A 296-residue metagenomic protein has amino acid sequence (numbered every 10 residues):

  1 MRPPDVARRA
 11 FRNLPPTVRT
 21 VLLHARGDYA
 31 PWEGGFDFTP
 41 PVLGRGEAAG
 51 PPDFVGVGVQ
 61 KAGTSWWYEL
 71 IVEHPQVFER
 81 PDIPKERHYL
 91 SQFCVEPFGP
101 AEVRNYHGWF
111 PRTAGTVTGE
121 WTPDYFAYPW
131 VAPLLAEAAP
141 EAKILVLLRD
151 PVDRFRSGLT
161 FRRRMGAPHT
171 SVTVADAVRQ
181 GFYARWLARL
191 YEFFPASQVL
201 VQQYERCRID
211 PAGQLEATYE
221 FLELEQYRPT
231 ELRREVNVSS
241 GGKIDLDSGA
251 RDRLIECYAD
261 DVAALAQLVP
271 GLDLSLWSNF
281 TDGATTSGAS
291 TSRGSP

Functional and structural regions predicted by a protein language model:
M1-T122, A138, G158, R162-A167 (+3 more regions): PAPS-dependent sulfotransferase catalytic core
V55-G58, P81-D82, Y89-S91, T118-P123 (+5 more regions): Short beta-strand segments
G63-T64, Y106, G119, L135 (+5 more regions): Generic structural signal for small/hydrophobic residues in well-ordered secondary structure, especially within
S65, F126-P129, V152-S157, R208-G213 (+1 more regions): Short catalytic/ligand-binding loop motif for oxyanion handling, primarily in non-cytosolic enzymes, centered on
I83-K85, A188-Q267, G271-S295: The conserved 3'-phosphoadenosine-5'-phosphosulfate
S91, T122-P123, M165-V178, E205 (+1 more regions): Surface-exposed cleft-lining segments at the edges of enzyme active sites
V95-P100, P123-P129, V178, R206-D210: Acidic-and-aromatic substrate-binding clefts and catalytic sites of carbohydrate-active enzymes
A138-S157: Conserved phosphate-donor/acceptor-positioning beta-strand/loop module used by diverse small-molecule
